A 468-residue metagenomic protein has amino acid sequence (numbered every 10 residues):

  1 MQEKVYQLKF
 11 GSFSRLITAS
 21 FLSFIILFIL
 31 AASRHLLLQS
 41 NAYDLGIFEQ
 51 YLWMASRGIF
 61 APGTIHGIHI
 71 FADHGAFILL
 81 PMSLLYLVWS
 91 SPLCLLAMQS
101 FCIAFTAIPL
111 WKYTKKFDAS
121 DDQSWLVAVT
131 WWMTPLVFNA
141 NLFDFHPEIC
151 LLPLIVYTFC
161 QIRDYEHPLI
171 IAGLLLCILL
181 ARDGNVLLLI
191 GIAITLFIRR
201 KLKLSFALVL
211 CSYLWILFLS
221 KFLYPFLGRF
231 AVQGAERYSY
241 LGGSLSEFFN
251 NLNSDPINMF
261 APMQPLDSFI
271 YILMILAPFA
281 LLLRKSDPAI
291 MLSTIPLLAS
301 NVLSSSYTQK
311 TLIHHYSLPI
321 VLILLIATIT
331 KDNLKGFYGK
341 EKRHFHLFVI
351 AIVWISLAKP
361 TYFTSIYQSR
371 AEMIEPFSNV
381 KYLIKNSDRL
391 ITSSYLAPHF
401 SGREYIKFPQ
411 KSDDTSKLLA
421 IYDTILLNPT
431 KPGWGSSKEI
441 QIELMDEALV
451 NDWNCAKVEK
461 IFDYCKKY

Functional and structural regions predicted by a protein language model:
M1-I29, D121, K201-L204: Start-transfer (signal-anchor) and selected internal transmembrane alpha helices of multi-pass inner/ER membrane
I29, I47-I70, F77-I78: Extracytosolic helix-loop segments that constitute the early lumenal/periplasmic catalytic or substrate-binding loops
L30, L37-S40, D44, A55 (+3 more regions): Membrane-lumen/periplasm interface segments of specific transmembrane helices in polyprenyl phosphate-linked
L93, A97-D118, F138, L152 (+1 more regions): Transmembrane-helix motifs of polytopic, lipid-linked glycan transferases
D118, C150-L151, I155-I170, F197-R200: Membrane-interface transmembrane helices that cradle and orient dolichyl/undecaprenyl
S124-P135, L175, L179: Short helix- or helix-capping micro-motifs that position conserved polar/aromatic residues at function-defining sites
A140-E148: Short acidic/glycine- and proline-prone juxtamembrane loop motifs at membrane-interface regions of multi-pass membrane
M291-F337: Hydrophobic/aromatic-rich transmembrane helices and adjacent perimembrane loops
